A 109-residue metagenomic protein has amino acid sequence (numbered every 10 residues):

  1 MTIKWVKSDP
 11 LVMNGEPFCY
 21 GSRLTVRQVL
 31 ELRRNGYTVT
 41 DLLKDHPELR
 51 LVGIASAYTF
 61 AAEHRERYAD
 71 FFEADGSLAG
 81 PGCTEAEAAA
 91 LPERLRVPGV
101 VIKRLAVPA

Functional and structural regions predicted by a protein language model:
I3-F18: Short, Lys/Arg-enriched N-terminal segment that forms or immediately precedes the first helix of a structured domain
G21: Anion-recognition interface
L24-A109: Long, charge-rich, low-complexity alpha-helical segments
